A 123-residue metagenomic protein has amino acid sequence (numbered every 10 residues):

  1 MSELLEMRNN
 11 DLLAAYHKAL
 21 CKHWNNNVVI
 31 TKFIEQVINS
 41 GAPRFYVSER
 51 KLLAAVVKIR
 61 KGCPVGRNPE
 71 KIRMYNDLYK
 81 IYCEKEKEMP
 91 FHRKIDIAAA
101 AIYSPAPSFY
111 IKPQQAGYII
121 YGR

Functional and structural regions predicted by a protein language model:
M1-W24, K32-E88: Basic, amphipathic alpha-helix used for nucleic-acid engagement in HTH/winged-helix/SANT-Myb modules and analogous
V29-K32, R93: Short, solvent-exposed linear patches
E35-A55, A99-G122: Short, basic interhelical loop/turn and adjoining N-cap of the next helix at nucleic-acid- or acidic-partner-contacting
L78-F109: Conserved small-residue-rich
